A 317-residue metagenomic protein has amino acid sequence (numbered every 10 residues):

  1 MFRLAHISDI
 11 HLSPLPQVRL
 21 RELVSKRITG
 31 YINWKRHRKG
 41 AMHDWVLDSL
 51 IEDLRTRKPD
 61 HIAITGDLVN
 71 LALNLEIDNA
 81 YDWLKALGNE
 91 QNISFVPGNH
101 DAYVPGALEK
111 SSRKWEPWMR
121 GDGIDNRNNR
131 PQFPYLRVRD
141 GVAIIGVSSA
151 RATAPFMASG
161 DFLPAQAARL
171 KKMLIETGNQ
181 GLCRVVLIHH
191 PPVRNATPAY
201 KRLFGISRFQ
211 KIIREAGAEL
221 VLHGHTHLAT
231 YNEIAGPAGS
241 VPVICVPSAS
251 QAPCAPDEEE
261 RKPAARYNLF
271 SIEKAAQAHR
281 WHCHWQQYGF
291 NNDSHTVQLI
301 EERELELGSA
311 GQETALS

Functional and structural regions predicted by a protein language model:
M1-A5, Y135-G146, I175, N179-C183 (+1 more regions): Beta-strand-turn-beta hairpins that frame and shape the catalytic cleft of phosphate-ester-processing enzymes
M1-N79: N-terminal active-site segment of His-dependent metallophosphoesterases
H6-S8, H61-G66, N92-N99, S148 (+3 more regions): Active-site neighborhood of phospho(di)ester-bond hydrolases with catalytic His/Asp-centered motifs
H11-P14, N70-L73, N99-A107, A152-F156 (+3 more regions): Active-site environment of divalent metal-dependent phosphoester hydrolases
R36, D67-V69, A150-P164, V193-P198: Surface-exposed cleft-lining segments at the edges of enzyme active sites
N79-R169, I212, P237-G239, L269: Extended active-site neighborhood of metal-dependent phosphoesterases/phosphodiesterases
P198-A276: Conserved beta-sheet core of the metallophosphoesterase superfamily
I272-S317: A short C-terminal boundary segment appended to hydrolase-like catalytic domains
